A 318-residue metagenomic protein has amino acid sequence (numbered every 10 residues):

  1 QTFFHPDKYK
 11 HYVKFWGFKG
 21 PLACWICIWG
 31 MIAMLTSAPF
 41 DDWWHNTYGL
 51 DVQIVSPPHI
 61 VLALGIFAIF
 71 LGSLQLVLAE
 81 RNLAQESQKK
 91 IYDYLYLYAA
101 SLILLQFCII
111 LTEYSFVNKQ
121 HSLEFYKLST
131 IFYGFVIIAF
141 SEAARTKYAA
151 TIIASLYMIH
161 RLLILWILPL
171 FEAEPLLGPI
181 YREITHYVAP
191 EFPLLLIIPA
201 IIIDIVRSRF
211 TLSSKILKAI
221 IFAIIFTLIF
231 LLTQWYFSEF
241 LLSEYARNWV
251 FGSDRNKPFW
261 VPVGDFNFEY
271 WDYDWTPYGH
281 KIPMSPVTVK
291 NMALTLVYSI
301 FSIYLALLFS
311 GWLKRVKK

Functional and structural regions predicted by a protein language model:
Q1-F4, M31-N46: Metallocofactor- and cofactor-centric catalytic cores in central/energy metabolism, strongly enriched
Q1-T2, I60-V77, L128-R145, E191-R207 (+1 more regions): Hydrophobic cores of alpha-helical transmembrane segments in multi-pass inner/ER membrane proteins, independent
T2-L22, T47, G72-Y94, A139-I153 (+4 more regions): Juxtamembrane membrane-water interface segments of multi-pass membrane proteins, especially cytoplasmic-side
K10-I26, P39-Y98, T112-S122: Membrane-interface helix-loop-helix junctions at boundaries between adjacent transmembrane segments
A33-P39, L102-E113, L156-P169, I225-W235: Aromatic-anchored segments of alpha-helical transmembrane domains
F40-I60, I109-T130, L165-H186, L242-N256 (+1 more regions): Membrane-interface interhelical loops and short amphipathic "cap" helices that link adjacent transmembrane segments
G134-I202: Long, well-ordered mid-to-C-terminal structural blocks that present hydrophobic/aromatic surfaces
I180-P193, L212-W235, Y245-L307, G311: C-terminal transmembrane helix-loop-helix hairpin of multi-pass membrane proteins
